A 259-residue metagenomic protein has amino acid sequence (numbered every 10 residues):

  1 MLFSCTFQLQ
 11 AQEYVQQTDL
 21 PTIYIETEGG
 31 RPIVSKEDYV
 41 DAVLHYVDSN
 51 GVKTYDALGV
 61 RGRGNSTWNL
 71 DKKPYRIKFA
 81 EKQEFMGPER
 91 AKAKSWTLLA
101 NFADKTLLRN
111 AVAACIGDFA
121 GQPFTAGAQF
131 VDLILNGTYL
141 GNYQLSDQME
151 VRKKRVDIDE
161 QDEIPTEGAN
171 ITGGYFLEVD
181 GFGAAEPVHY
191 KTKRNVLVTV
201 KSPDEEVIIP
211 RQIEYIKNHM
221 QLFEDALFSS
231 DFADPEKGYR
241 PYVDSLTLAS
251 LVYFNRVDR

Functional and structural regions predicted by a protein language model:
M1-Q12: Bacterial Sec-dependent N-terminal signal peptides
A11-R259: Phosphate/dinucleotide-binding and metal-coordinating scaffold of catalytic cores in nucleotide-dependent enzymes
